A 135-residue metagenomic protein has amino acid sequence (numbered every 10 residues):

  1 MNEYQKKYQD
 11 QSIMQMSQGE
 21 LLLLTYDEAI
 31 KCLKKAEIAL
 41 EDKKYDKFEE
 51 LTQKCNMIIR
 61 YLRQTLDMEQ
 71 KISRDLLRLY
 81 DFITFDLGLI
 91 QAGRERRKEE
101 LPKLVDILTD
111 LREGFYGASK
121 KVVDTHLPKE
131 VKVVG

Functional and structural regions predicted by a protein language model:
M1-K35, E41-D42, D46-Q53, M57-R60 (+5 more regions): N-terminal intrinsically disordered, cationic/polar leader segments that include organellar targeting peptides
